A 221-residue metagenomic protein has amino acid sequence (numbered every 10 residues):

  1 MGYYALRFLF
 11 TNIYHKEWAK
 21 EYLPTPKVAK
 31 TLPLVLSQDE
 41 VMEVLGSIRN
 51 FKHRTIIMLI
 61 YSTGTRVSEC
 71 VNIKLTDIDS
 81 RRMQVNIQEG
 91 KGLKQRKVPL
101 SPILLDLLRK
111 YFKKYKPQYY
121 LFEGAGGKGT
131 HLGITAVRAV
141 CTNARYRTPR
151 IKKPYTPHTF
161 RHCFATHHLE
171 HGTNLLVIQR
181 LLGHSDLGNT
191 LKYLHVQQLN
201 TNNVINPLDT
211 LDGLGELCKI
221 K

Functional and structural regions predicted by a protein language model:
M1-K221: Conserved catalytic core of the tyrosine transesterase superfamily
